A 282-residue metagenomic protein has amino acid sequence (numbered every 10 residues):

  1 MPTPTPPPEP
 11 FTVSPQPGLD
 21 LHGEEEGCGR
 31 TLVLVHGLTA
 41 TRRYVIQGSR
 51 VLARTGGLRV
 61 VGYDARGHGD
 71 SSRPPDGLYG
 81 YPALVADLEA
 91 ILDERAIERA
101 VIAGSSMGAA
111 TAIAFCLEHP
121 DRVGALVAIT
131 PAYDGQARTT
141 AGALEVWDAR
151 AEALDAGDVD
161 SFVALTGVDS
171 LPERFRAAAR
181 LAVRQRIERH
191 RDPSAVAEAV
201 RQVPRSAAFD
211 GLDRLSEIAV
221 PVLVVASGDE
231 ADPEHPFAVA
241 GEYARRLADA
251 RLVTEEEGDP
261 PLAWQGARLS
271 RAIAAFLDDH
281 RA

Functional and structural regions predicted by a protein language model:
P15-R73: Conserved HGGG/HGGXW glycine-rich cap/lid loop of the alpha/beta-hydrolase fold
Q16, V61-A103: Active-site loop/oxyanion-hole signature of alpha/beta-hydrolase fold enzymes
G104-G108, A112: Gly/Ala-rich beta-loop-alpha elbow adjacent to hydrolase catalytic centers
I113, L117-E118, V123-D155: Flexible "cap/lid" loop of the alpha/beta hydrolase fold
R138-A141, A156-R205, F209, R214: Conserved alpha/beta-hydrolase catalytic His-Asp/Glu region
I218, V224-A226: Short beta-strand/loop motif that positions the catalytic acidic residue of the alpha/beta-hydrolase fold
A231-V239: Conserved alpha/beta-hydrolase "acid-adjacent" motif
D249-A282: Catalytic active-site module of serine/aspartate enzymes centered on a nucleophile-bearing elbow/loop
